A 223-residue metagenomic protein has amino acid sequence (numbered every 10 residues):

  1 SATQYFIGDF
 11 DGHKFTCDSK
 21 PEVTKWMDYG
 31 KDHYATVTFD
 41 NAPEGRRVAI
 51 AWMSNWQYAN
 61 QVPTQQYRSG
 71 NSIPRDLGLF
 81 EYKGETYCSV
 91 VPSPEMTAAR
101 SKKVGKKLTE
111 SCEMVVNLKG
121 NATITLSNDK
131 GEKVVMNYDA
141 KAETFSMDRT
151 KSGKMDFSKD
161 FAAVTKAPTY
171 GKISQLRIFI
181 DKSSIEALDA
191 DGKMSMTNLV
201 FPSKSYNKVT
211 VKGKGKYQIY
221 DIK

Functional and structural regions predicted by a protein language model:
S1, D18-P21: Beta-strand segments within the central parallel beta-sheet cores of soluble alpha/beta enzyme folds
A2-I7, I73: Structural motif
F6-C17, L79-G84: Short loop/turn segments immediately following beta-strands, especially the blade-tip and inter-blade linker loops
P21-K223: Beta-rich accessory regions
